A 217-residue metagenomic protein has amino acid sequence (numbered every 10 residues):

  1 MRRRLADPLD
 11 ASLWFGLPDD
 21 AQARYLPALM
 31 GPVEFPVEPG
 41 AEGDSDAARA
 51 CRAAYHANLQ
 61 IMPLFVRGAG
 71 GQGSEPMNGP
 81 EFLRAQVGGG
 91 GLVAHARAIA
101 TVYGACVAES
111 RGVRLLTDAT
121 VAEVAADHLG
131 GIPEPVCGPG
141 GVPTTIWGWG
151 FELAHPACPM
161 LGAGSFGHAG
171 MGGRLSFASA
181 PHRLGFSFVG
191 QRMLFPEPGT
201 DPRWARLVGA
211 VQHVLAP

Functional and structural regions predicted by a protein language model:
R2-P217: Catalytic loop of the DD-peptidase/beta-lactamase superfamily, centered on the K-T-G motif and neighboring
